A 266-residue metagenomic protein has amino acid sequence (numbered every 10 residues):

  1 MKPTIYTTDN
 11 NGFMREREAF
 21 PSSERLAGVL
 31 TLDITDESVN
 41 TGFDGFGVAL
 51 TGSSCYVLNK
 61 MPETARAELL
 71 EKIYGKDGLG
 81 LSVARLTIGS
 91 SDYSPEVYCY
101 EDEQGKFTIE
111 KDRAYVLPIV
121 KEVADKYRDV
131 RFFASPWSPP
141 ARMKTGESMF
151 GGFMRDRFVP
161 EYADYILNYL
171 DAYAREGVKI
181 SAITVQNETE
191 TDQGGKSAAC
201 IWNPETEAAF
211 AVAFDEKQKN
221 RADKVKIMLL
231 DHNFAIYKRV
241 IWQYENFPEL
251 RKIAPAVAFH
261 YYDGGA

Functional and structural regions predicted by a protein language model:
M1-P3, N220: Basic/polar N-terminal segments that are highly enriched at the extreme N-terminus, encompassing both cleavable
M14-I180, A208, V212: N-terminal catalytic cores of secreted or lumenal carbohydrate-active enzymes
S53-Y56, S90-Y93, S138-R142, N187-D192 (+2 more regions): Solvent-exposed loop/turn segments at secondary-structure junctions within structured extracellular/periplasmic domains
P160-A182, T189-A266: Active-site neighborhood of glycoside hydrolase catalytic domains
